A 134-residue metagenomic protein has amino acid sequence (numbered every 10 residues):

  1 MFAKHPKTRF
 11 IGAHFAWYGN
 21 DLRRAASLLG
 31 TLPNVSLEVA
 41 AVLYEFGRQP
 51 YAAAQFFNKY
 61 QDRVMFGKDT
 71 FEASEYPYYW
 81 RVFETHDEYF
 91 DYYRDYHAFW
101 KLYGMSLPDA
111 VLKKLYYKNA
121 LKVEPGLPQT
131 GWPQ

Functional and structural regions predicted by a protein language model:
H5-Q134: H/E-rich (His + Asp/Glu) clusters that bind or coordinate divalent metals
